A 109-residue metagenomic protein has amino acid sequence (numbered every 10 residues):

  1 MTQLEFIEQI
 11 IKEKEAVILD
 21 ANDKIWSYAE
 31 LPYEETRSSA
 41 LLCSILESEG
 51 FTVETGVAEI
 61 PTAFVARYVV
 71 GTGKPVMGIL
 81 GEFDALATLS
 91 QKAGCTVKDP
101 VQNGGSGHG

Functional and structural regions predicted by a protein language model:
T2-G109: Acidic/His- and Gly-rich active-site-bordering loop/insert found across diverse amide/peptide-bond hydrolases
